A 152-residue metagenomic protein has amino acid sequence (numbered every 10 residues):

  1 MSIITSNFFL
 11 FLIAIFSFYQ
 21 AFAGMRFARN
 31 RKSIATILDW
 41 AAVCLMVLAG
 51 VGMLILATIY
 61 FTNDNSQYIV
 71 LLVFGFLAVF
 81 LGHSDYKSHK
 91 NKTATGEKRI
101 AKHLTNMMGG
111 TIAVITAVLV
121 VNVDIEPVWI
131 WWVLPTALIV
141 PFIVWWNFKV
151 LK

Functional and structural regions predicted by a protein language model:
M1-K152: Alpha-helical membrane insertion/targeting regions
